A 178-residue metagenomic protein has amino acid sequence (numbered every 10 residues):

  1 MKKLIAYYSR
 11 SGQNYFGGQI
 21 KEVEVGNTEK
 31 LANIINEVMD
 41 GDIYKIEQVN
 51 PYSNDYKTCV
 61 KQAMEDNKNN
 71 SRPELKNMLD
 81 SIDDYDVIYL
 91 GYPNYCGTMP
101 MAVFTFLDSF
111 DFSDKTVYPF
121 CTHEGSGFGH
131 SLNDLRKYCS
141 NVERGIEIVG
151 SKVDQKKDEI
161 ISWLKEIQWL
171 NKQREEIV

Functional and structural regions predicted by a protein language model:
M1-V87, G97, F104, D158-V178: N-terminal beta1-alpha1-beta2 submodule of the flavodoxin-like/Rossmannoid cofactor-binding fold
S11-Q13, V49-P51, N94-T98, E124-G127 (+1 more regions): Solvent-exposed loop/turn segments at secondary-structure junctions within structured extracellular/periplasmic domains
A32, V103-D108, L132-L135: Short amphipathic alpha-helical segments and helix-helix/interface helices
M39, F110, C139: Active-site catalytic pocket residues across diverse enzymes, especially alpha/beta-hydrolases
N67-N70, G91-P93, V149-Q155: Short, highly charged low-complexity linear segments
I82, D108-D114: Short, conserved loop/helix-junction motifs that constitute active-site signature segments in enzyme catalytic cores
L90-G91, P119: Redox-cofactor binding/interface segments in oxidoreductases and associated redox assembly factors
S113, Y118-Q155: Short, glycine-/small-residue-rich phosphate/pyrophosphate-handling segment
